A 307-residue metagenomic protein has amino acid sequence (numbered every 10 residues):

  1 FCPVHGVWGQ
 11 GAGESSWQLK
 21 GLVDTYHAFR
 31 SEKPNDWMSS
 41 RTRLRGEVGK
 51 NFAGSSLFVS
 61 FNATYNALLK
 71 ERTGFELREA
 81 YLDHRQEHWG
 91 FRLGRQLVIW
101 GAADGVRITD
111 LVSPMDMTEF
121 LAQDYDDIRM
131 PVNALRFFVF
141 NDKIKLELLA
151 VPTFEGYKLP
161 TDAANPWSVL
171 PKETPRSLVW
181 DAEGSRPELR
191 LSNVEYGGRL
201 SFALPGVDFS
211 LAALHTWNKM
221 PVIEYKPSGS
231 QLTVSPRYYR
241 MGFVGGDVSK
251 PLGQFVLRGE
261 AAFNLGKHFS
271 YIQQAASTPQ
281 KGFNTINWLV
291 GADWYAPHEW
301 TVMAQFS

Functional and structural regions predicted by a protein language model:
G13, N51-G54, R85-H88, F140-K143 (+4 more regions): Outer-membrane beta-barrel strand-turn architecture
W17-V23, L57-V59, F91, L146-L148 (+4 more regions): Transmembrane beta-strands of outer-membrane beta-barrel proteins
L22-A28, S60-N66, Q96-V98, V151-T153 (+3 more regions): Outer-membrane beta-barrel pore domains and translocons
S31-P34, T64-L68, E119-Q123, A182-R186 (+2 more regions): Extracellular loop and loop/strand-boundary signature of outer-membrane beta-barrel proteins
D36-T42, T73-R78, E87, R129-N133 (+5 more regions): Residues that define the transmembrane beta-barrel architecture of outer-membrane proteins
L44-K50, E79-H84, L135-V139, G198-F202 (+4 more regions): Residues on the lipid-exposed face of transmembrane beta-strands in outer-membrane beta-barrel proteins
G49-W167, P205: Outer membrane beta-barrel
S249-Y271, S277-S307: Detector for outer-membrane/organellar transmembrane beta-barrel domains, recognizing the amphipathic beta-strand
